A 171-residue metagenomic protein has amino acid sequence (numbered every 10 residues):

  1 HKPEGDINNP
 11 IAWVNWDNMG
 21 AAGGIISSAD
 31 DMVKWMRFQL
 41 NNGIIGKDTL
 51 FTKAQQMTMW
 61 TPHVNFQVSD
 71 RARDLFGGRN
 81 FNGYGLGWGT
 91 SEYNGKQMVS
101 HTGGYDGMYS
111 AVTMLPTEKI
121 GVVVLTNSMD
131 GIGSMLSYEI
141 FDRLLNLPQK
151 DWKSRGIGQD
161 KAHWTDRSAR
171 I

Functional and structural regions predicted by a protein language model:
H1-K2: Core domains of carbohydrate- and sulfate-ester-processing enzymes
N9-I171: Catalytic loop of the DD-peptidase/beta-lactamase superfamily, centered on the K-T-G motif and neighboring
